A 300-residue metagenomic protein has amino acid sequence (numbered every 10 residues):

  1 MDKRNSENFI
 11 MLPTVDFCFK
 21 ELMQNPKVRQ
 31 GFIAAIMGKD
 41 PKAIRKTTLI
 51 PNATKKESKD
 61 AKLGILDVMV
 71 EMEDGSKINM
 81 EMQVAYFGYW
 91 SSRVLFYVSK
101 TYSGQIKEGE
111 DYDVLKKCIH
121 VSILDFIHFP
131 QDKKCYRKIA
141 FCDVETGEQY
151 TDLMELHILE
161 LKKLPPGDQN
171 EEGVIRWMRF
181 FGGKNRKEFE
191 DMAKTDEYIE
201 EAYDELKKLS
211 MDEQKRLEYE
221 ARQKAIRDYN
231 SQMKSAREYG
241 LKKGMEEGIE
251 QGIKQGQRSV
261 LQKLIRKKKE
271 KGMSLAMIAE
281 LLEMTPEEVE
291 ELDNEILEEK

Functional and structural regions predicted by a protein language model:
M1-K300: Elongated, amphipathic alpha-helical interaction scaffolds
